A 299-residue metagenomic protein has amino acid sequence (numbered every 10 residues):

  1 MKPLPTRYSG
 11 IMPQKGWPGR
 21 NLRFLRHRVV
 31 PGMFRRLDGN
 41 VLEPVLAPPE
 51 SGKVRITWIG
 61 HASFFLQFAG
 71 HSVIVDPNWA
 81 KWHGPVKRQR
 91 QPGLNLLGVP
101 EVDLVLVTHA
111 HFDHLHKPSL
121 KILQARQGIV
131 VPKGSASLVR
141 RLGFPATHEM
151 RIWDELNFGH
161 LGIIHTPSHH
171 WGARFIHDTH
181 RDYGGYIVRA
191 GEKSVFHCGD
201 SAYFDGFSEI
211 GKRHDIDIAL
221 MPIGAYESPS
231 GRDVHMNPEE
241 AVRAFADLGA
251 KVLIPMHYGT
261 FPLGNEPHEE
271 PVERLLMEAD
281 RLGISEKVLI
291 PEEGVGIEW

Functional and structural regions predicted by a protein language model:
M1-H83, K87-G98, R189-H197, D217-G224 (+2 more regions): Metallo-beta-lactamase
M1-M12, L104, G128-L138, F204-E293: Cap/insert and terminal regions of metallo-dependent hydrolase folds
P31-S51, P132-K193, R274-W299: Metallo-beta-lactamase
L66, D76, H109, H116 (+5 more regions): Divalent metal-coordination and catalytic microenvironments
P77-A80, H109-A110, S168-H169, G199-S201 (+2 more regions): Active-site metal-binding loops of divalent metal-dependent hydrolases
P77-G93, W171-H177, E227-V234, P262: Acidic/histidine-rich helix-loop elements that form or flank divalent-metal/phosphate-binding sites at the catalytic
P85-V131, A146, R213-L220: Active-site metal-binding motif and surrounding structural segment of the metallo-beta-lactamase
G93-P100, L156-H160, H177, S208-R213: Short amphipathic alpha-helix with an adjacent loop that forms part of the alpha/beta core around
